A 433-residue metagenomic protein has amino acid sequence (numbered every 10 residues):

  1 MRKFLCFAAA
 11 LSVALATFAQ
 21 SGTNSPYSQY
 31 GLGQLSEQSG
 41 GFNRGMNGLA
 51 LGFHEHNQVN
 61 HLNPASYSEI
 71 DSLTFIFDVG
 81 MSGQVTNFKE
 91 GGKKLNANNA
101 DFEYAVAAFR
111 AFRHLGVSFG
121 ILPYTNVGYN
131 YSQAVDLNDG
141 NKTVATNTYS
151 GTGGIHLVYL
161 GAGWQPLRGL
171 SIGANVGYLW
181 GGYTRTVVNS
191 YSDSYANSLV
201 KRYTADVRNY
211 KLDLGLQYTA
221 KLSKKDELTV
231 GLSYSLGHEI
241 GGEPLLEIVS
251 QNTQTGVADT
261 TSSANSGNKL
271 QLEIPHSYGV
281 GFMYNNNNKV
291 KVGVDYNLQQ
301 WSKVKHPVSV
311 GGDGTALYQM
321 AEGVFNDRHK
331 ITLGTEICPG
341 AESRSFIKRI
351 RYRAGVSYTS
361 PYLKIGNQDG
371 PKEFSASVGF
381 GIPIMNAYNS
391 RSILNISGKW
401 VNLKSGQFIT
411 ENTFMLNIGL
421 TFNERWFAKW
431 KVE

Functional and structural regions predicted by a protein language model:
R2-A10: Sec-dependent signal peptide recognition, specifically the positively charged N-region followed immediately by
A9, I70, V127: Active-site-proximal flexible loops/turns
A9, N57, N268-K269: Residue-level detector of alpha-helical transmembrane segments in integral membrane proteins
A14-A16: N-terminal signal peptide c-region/cleavage motif recognized by signal peptidases
F18-L122: N-terminal, post-signal peptide beta-strand-biased segments of exported outer-membrane/organellar beta-barrel and other
Q20-Q38, N43-R44, H114-E433: Outer-membrane beta-barrel porins/channels
